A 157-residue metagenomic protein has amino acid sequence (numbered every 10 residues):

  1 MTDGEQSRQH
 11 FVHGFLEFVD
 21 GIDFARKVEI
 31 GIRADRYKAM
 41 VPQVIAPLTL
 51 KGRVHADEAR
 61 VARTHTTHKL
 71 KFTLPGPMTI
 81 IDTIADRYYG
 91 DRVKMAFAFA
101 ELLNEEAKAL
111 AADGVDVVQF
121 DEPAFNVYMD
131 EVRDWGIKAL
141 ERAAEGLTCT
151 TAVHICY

Functional and structural regions predicted by a protein language model:
M1-Y157: Domain-level signal for soluble alpha/beta catalytic cores
